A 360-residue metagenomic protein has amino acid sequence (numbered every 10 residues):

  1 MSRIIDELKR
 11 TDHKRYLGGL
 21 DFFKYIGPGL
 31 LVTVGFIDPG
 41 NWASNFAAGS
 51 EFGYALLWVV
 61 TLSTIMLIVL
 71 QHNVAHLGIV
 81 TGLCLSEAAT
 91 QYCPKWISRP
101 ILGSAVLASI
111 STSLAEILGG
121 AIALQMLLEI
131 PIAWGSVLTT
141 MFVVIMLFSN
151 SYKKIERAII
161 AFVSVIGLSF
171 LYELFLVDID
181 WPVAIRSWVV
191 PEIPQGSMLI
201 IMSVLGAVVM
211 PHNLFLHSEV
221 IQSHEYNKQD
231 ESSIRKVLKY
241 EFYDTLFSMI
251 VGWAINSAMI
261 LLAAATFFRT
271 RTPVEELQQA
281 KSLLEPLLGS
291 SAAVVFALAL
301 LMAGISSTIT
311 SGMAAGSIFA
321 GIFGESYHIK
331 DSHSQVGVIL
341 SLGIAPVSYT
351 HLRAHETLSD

Functional and structural regions predicted by a protein language model:
I5-E7, S44-G49, H72-I97, I122 (+2 more regions): Flexible loop linkers connecting adjacent transmembrane helices in multi-pass alpha-helical membrane transporters
L20-V32, P94-L107, I193-L205, W253-A263 (+2 more regions): Select transmembrane alpha-helical segments in multipass membrane proteins
V32, V59-Q91, P100-S111: Juxtamembrane transmembrane-helix boundary signature
M66-V80, I221-E225, D230, I250-Q279: Extracellular/periplasmic helix-exit of transmembrane alpha-helices
H76, V80, S98-E129, S136-T140 (+1 more regions): Hydrophobic transmembrane alpha-helices that form the core helical bundles of multi-pass secondary transporters
K95-S98, A133-S136, F247, S291-A293 (+2 more regions): Loop-to-transmembrane helix boundary motifs in multi-pass membrane proteins
V163-V190, M202-I221: Hydrophobic alpha-helical segments and their helix-loop junctions in multi-pass secondary transporters
T350-T357: Conserved small/polar residues in nucleotide/adenosyl-binding loops
